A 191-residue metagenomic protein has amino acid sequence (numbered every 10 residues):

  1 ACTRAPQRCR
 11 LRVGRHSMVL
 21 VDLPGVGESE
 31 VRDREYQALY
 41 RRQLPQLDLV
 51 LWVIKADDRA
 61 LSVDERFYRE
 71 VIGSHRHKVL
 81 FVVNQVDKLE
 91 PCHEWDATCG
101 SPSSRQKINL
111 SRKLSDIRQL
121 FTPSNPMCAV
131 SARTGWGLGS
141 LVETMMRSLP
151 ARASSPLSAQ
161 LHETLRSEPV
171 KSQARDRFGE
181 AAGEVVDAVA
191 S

Functional and structural regions predicted by a protein language model:
A1-M18, E30, L61: Switch I (effector-binding) loop of TRAFAC-class P-loop GTPase G-domains
P24-D33, P102-R105: Flexible beta-alpha connector loops of hexameric P-loop NTPases
G25-G27, D57-R59, Q85-L89, R133-W136: Conserved nucleotide-binding/hydrolysis micro-motifs of P-loop NTPases
R32-D58, F67-K78: Inter-motif core of Ras-like GTPase G domains
D87-P156: Canonical P-loop GTPase G-domain recognition
R152-R166: Short, flexible loop/turn segments with low-complexity composition
R175-S191: Membrane-inserting effector segments that mediate pore formation, membrane fusion, or transient membrane insertion
